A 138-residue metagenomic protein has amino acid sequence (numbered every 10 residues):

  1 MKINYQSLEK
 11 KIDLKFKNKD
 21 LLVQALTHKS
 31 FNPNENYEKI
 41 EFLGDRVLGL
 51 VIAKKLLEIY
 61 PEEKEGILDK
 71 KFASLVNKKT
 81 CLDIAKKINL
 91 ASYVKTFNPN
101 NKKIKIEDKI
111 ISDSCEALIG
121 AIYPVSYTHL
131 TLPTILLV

Functional and structural regions predicted by a protein language model:
M1-L130: RNase III-family endoribonuclease catalytic core
H129-V138: Single conserved hydrophobic/aromatic residue that forms the stacking wall/gate of nucleotide- or nucleobase-binding
